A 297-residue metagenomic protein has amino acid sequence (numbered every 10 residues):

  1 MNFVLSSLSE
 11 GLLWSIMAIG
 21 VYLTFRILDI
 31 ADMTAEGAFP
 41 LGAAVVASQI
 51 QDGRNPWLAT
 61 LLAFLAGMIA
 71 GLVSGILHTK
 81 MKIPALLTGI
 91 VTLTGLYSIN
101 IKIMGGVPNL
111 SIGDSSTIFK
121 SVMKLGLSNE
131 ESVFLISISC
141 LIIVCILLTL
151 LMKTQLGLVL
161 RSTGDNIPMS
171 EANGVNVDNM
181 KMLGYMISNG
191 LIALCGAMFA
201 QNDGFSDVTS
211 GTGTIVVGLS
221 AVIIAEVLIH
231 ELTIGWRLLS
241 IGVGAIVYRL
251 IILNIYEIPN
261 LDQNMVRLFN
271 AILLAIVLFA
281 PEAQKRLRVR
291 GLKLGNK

Functional and structural regions predicted by a protein language model:
M1-M17, D52-L58, G126-F134: Membrane-interfacial amphipathic/re-entrant helices at transmembrane-helix boundaries
E10, L86, G113, V133-I138 (+3 more regions): Loop-to-transmembrane alpha-helix initiation sites
V21, R54-T94, L141, G244 (+1 more regions): Alpha-helical transmembrane segments within multi-pass membrane transporters and channels
R26-A31, L72-D114, M123, G204-V208 (+1 more regions): Short loop segments and helix-boundary regions at transmembrane helix junctions of multi-pass inner-membrane proteins
A70, E130-I215: Helix-loop-helix "hairpin" substructures at the membrane interface of multi-pass membrane proteins
A85, G89, L96-K153, L183 (+2 more regions): Transmembrane helix-bundle core of multi-pass membrane transporters and related energy-transducing complexes
D165-A172, N176-N179, I251-K297: Cytosolic-side transmembrane-helix boundaries in multi-pass membrane proteins
I192, G196-R267: Transmembrane alpha-helical segments in multi-pass inner-membrane proteins
